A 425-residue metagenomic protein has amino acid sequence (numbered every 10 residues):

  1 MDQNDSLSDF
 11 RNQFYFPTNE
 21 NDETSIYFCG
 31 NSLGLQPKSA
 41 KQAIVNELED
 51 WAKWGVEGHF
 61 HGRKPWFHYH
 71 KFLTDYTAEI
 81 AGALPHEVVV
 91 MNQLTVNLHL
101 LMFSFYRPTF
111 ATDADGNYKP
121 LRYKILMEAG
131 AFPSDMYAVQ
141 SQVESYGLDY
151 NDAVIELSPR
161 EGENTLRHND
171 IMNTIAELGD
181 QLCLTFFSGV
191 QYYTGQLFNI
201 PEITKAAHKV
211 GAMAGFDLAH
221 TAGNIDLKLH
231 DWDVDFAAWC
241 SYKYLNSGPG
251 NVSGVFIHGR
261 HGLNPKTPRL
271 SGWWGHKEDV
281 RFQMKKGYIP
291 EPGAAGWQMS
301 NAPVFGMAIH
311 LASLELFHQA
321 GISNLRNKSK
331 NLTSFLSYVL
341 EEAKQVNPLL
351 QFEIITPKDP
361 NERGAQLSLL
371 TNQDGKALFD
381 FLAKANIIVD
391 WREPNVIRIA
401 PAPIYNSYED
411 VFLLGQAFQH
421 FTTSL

Functional and structural regions predicted by a protein language model:
M1-L425: Pyridoxal 5′-phosphate
